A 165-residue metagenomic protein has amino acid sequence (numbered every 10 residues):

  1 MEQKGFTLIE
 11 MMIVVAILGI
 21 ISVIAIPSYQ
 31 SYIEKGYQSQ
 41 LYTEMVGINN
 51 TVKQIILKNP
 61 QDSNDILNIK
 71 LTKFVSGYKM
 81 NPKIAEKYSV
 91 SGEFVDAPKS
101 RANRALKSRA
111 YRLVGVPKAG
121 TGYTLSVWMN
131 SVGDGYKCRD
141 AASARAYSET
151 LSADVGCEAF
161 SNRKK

Functional and structural regions predicted by a protein language model:
M1-Y29, I33: N-terminal single-pass transmembrane signal-anchor helix
S28, S39, V52-I55, K118: Short alpha-helical scaffold segments that flank and stabilize functional sites
Q30, E34-M45: Membrane-proximal amphipathic alpha-helices that sit immediately adjacent to an N-terminal transmembrane/signal-anchor
S31, Q54, G135: Active-site micro-motifs of SAM-dependent methyltransferase domains
Y42-P60: N-terminal alpha-helical signal peptides/signal-anchor transmembrane segments
L57-K165: Periplasmic/extracellular, small/polar-rich flexible segments of pilin-like filament-forming proteins
